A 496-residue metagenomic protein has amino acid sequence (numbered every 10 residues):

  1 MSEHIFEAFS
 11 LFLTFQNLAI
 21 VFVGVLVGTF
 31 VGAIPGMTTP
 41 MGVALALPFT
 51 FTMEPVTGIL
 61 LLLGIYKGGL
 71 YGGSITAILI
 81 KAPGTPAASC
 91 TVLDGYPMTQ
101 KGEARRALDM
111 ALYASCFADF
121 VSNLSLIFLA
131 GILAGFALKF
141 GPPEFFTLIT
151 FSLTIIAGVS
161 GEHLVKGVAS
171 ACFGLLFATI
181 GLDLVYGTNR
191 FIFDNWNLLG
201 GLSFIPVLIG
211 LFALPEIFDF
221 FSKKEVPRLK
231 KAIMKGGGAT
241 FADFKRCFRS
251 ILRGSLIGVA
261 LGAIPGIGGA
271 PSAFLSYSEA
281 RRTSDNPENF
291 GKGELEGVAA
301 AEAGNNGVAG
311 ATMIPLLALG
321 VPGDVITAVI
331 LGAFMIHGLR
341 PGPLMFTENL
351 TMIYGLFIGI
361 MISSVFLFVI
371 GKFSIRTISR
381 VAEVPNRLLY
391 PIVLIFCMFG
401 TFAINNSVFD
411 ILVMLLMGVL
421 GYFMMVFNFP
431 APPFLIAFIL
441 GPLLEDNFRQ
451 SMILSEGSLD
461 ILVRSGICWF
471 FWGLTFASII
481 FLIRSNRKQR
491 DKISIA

Functional and structural regions predicted by a protein language model:
M1-G58, G131, N189-E294, S379 (+2 more regions): Helix-loop-helix hairpins and the membrane-proximal interhelical loops of multi-pass alpha-helical transport proteins
V25-T39, G69-K81, I156-G161, L256-I267 (+3 more regions): Transmembrane alpha-helix interface/packing and boundary motifs in multi-pass membrane proteins, characterized by
V31-P40, I78-S89, V121-S125, L261-A270 (+4 more regions): Short helix-coil transition sites and intra-membrane helix breaks within transmembrane domains of multi-pass
T39-F49, L62, A77-P97, F128 (+7 more regions): Re-entrant/interfacial helical elements at transmembrane boundaries that shape and gate the permeation pathway
V56-L60, P97-A114, D285-G297, I326-A328 (+1 more regions): Membrane-interface alpha-helices at helix entry/exit sites of multi-pass transporters
Y66-A77, G84, E294-L319, G323 (+1 more regions): A structural-propensity feature for long, helix-poor, extended segments
K67-G72, Y113-S125, L133, F177 (+3 more regions): Membrane-embedded alpha-helical segments of transport systems, primarily multispan ion/solute transporters
D109-E225, I336-R490: Membrane-embedded alpha-helical modules
